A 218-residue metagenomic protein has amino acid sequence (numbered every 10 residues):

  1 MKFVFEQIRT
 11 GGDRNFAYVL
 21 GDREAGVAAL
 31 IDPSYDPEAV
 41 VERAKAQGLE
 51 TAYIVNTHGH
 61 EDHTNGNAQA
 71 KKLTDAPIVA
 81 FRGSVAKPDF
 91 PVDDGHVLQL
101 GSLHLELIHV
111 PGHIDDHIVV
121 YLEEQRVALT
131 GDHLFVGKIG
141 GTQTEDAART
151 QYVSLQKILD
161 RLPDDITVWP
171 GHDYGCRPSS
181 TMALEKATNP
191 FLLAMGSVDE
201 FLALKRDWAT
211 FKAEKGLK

Functional and structural regions predicted by a protein language model:
M1-T51, A86-D165, P170, C176: Catalytic core of the metallo-beta-lactamase
N15-F16, N56, N67, N189-F191: Asparagine-centered polar/low-complexity signal
P33, Y53, T57, N67 (+7 more regions): A generic "cationic amphipathic patch" detector
P37-V79: Active-site metal-binding motif and surrounding structural segment of the metallo-beta-lactamase
Q47, K71-L73, D146-A147, E185-T188 (+2 more regions): Glycine-rich, phosphate-binding/catalytic loops in enzymes
E61, T144-E145, S197: Intrinsic-disorder/low-complexity, polar/charged segments
I78-A86: Short, polar loop motifs at secondary-structure junctions
V153-K218: Accessory terminal helices/loops
